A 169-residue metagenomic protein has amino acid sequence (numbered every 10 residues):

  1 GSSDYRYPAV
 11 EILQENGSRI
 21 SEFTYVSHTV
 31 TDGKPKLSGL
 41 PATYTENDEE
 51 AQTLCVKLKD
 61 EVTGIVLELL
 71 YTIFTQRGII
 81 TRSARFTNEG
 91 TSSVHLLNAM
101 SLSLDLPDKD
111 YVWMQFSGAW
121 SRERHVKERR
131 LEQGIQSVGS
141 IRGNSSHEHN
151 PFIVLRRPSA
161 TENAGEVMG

Functional and structural regions predicted by a protein language model:
G1-G169: Polysaccharide-binding surfaces and accessory modules of carbohydrate-active proteins
